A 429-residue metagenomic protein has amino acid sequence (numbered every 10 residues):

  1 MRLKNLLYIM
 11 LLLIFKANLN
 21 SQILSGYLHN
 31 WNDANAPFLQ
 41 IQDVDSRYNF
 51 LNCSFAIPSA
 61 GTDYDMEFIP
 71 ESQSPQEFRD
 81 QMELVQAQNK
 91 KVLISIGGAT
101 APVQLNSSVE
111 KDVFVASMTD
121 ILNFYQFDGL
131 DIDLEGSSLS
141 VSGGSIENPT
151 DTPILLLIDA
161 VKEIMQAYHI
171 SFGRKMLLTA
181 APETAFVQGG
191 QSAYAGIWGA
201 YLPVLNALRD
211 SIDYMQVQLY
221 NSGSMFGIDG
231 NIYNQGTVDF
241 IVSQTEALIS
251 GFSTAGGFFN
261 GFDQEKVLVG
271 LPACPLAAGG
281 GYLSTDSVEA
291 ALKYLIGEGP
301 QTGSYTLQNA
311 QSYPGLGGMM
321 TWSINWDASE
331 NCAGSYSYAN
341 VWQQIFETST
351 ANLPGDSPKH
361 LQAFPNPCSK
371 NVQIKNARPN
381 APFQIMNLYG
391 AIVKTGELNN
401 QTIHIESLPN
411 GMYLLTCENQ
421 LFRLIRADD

Functional and structural regions predicted by a protein language model:
M1-Q22, T350-L353, C417, D428-D429: Bacterial Sec-dependent N-terminal signal peptides
Q22-D120, S222-F252: Glycan-recognition patch characteristic of GH18 chitinases/ENGases and related GlcNAc/peptidoglycan-binding proteins
I23-L28, N49-I57, K91-G97, D128-S138 (+4 more regions): Structural recognition of the beta-strand scaffold that forms the well-ordered cores of secreted hydrolase catalytic
N35-Q42, K111, V187-N206: Distinct, well-ordered alpha-helical segments
E67-Q76, L155-I158, F172-A180, A193-S349: Substrate-binding and catalytic surfaces of secreted/luminal carbohydrate-active proteins
M118-P149, M320: Active-site groove signature of glycoside hydrolases
N123-D128, A160-L177: Secondary-structure boundary elements
D356-D429: C-terminal outer-membrane/trafficking sorting elements
